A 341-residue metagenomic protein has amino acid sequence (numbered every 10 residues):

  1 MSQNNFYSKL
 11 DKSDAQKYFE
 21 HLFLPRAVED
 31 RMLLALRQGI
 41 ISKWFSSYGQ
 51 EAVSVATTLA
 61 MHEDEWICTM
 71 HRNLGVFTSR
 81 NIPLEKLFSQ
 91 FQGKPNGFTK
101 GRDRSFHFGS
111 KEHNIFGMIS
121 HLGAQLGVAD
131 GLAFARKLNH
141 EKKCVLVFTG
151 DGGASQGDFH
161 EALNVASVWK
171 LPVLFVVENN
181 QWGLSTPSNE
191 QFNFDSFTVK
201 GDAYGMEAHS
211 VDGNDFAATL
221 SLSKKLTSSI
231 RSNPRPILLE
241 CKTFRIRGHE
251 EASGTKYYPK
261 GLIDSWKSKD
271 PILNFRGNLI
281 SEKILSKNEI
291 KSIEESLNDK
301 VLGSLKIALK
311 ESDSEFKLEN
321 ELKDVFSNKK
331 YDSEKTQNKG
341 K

Functional and structural regions predicted by a protein language model:
M1-V53, M61, R247, A252-K341: Conserved acidic/glycine
N5-F6, H62, P187, D212: Short, solvent-exposed coil/turn linker segments
D30-W169, P187-N193, T198, A203-G205: Cofactor-binding active-site loop characterized by glycine-rich and histidine/acidic residues
V53, T78, L184, A218-T219 (+1 more regions): Short secondary-structure boundary/hinge segments and terminal tails
F106-H107, S210, P236, F326: Generic preference for hydrophobic/aromatic residues in regular secondary structure cores
I115-K310: Glycine-rich ThDP/TPP pyrophosphate-binding loop and its adjacent helix/strand module within ThDP-dependent enzymes
